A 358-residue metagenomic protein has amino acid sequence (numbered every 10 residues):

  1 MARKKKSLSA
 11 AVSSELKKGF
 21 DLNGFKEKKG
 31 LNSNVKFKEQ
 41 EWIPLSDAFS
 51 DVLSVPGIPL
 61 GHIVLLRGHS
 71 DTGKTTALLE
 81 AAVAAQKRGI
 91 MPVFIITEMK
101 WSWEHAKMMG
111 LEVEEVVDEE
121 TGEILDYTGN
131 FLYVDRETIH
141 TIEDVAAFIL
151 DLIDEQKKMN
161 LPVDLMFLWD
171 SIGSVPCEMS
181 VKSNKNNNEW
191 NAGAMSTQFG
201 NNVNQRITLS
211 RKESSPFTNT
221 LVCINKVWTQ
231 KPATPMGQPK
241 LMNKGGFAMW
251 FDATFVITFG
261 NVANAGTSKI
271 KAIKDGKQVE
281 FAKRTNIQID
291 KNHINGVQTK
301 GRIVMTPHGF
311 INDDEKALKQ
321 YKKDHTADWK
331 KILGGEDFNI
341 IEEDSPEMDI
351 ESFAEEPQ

Functional and structural regions predicted by a protein language model:
M1-L31, N264-Q358: C-terminal regions of RecA-like/P-loop NTPase motor modules
R3-D126: The Walker A/P-loop phosphate-binding site
W42-S46, T75, I142, S196-G200 (+1 more regions): A conditional alpha-helix N-cap/helix-loop micro-motif detector
L45, F49-L53, V145-Q156, V203: Generic hydrophobic alpha-helical segments
P56-P59, A84-R88, V113, L152-P162 (+2 more regions): Conserved catalytic network of the ASCE P-loop NTPase/AAA+ motor domain
H69, R88-W190, M195-Q198: Conserved inter-motif catalytic segment of the P-loop NTP-binding fold
T72, S174-P176, T229-K231: Short acidic, S/G/P-rich loop/turn micro-motifs used as interaction or catalytic elements
N191-F310: Phosphate-binding/switch region of NTP-binding enzymes
